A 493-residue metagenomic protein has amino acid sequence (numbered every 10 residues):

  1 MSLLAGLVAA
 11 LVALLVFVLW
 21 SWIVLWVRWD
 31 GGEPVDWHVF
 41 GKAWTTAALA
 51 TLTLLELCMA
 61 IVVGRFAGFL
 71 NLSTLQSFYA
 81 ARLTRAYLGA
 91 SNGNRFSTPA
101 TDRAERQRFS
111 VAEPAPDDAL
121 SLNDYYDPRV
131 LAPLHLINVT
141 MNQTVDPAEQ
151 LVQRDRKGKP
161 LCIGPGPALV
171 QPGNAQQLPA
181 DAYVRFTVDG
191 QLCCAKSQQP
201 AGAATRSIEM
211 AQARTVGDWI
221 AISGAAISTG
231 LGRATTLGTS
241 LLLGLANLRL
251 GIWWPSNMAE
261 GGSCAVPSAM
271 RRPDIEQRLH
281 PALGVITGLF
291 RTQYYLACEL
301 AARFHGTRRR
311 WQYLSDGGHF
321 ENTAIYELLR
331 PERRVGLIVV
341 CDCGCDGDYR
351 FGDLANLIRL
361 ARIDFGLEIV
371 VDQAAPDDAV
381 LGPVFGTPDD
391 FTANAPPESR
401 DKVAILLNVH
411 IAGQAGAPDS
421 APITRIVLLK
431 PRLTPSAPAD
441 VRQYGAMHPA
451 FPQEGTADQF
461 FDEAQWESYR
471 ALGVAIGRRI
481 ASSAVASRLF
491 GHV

Functional and structural regions predicted by a protein language model:
M1-V493: Patatin-like phospholipase A catalytic core
